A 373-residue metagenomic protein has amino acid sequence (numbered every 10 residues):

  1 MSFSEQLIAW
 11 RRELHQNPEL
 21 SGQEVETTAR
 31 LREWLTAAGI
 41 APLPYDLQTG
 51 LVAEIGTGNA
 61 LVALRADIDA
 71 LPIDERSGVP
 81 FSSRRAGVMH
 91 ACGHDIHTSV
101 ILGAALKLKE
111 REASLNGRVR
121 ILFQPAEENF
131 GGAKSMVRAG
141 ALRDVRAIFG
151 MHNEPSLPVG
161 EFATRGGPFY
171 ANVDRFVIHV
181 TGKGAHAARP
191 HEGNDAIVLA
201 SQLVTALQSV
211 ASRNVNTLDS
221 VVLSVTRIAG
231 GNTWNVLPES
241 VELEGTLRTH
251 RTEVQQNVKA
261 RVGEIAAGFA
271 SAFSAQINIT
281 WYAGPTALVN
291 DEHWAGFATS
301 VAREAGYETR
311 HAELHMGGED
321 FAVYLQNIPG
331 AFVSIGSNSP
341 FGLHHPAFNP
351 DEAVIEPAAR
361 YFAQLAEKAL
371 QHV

Functional and structural regions predicted by a protein language model:
M1-H90, D95, S99, L106-L115: Acidic/His- and Gly-rich active-site-bordering loop/insert found across diverse amide/peptide-bond hydrolases
F3-Q6, W10, Q23, T27-W34 (+18 more regions): General structural feature for long, well-ordered alpha-helical segments within catalytic domains of soluble enzymes
E19, D67-D69, A126, E154 (+2 more regions): Active-site beta-loop-alpha junctions enriched in small/polar residues
L51-V52, L71-I73, V79-M89, D95-I96 (+2 more regions): Histidine/acidic-residue-rich, glycine-tolerant segments that coordinate divalent metal ions
A63-R65, F176, F332-N338: Non-cysteine beta-strand/loop elements that form the S-adenosyl-L-methionine
S201-V373: Metal-dependent amide/peptide-bond hydrolase catalytic core, centered on the "pita-bread" metallohydrolase fold
